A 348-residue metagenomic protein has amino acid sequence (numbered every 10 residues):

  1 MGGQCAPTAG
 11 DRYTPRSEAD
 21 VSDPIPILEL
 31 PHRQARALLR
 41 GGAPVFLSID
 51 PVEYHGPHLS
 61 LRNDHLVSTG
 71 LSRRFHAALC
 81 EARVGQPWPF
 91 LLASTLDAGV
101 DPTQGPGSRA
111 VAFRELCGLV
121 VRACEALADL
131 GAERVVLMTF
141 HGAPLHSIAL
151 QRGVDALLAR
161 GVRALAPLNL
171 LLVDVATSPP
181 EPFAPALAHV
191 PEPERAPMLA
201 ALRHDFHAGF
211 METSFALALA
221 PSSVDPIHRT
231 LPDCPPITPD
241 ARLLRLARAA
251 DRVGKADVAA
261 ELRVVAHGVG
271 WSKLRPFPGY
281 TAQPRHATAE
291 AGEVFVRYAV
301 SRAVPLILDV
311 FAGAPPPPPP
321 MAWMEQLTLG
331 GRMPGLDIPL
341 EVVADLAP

Functional and structural regions predicted by a protein language model:
G10-R134, F140-P348: Extended, histidine- and acidic-residue-enriched regions that form the cofactor-binding/catalytic faces
